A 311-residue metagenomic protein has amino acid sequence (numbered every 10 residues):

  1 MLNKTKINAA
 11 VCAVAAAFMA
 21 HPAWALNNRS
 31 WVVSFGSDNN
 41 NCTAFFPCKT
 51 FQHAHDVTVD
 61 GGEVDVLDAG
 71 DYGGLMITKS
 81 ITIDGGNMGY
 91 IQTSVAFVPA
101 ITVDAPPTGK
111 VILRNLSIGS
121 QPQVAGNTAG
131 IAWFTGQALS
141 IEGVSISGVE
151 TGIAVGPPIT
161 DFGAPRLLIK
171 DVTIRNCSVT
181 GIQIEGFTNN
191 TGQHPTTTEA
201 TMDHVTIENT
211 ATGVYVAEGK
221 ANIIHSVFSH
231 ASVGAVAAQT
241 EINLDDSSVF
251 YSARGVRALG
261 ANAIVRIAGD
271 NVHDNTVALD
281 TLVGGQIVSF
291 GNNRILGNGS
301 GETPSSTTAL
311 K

Functional and structural regions predicted by a protein language model:
M1-V11: Bacterial N-terminal signal peptides that target proteins for export
V11-A13, A23: Cleavable N-terminal signal peptides
M19-A25: Sec/Tat signal peptide C-region and signal peptidase I cleavage site
A25-W31: Cleaved targeting-peptide boundary
S34-L67, D71-G73: Acidic Gly/Asp/Thr-rich repetitive segments characteristic of extracellular carbohydrate-active and adhesion proteins
V59-D60, D71-T82, I91-A138, E150-D161: Extracellular beta-strand-rich solenoid/capping regions of secreted or surface-exposed proteins that bind or remodel
E63, G74, N87-M88, T93-P99 (+8 more regions): Short glycine/acidic-rich loop motifs that flank beta-strands on beta-rich extracellular proteins
D84-M88, G109-S120, A138-G148, G163-T180 (+5 more regions): Right-handed parallel beta-helix
